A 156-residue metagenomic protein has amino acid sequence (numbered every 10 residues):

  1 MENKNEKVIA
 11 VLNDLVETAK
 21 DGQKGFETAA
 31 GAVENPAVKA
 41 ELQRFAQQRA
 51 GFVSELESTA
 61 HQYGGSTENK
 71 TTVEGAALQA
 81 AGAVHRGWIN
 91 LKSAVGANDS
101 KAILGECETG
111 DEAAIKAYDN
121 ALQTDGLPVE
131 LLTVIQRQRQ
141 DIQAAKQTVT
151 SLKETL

Functional and structural regions predicted by a protein language model:
E2-E34, K101-G126: Alpha-helical bundle segments that constitute or directly flank the non-heme di-iron/ferroxidase center
K7-L15, P36-E55, A76, S100-E106 (+1 more regions): Alpha-helical scaffold segments that form or flank carboxylate-/histidine-based iron centers
L15, G22, A29, F52 (+6 more regions): Amphipathic alpha-helices that form helix-helix packing interfaces
F26-V33, A60-Y63, T67, V95-N98 (+2 more regions): Secondary-structure edge/capping motif, primarily at the C-terminal ends of alpha-helices and the immediately following
L42, A50-G51, E55-E57, Q62 (+2 more regions): Outer-membrane beta-barrel domain signature
S54, S58-T109, A113-I115: Carboxylate-rich helix-loop segments that flank metal/cofactor sites and access channels in metalloenzymes
I103-L156: Preference for long, well-ordered alpha-helical segments
